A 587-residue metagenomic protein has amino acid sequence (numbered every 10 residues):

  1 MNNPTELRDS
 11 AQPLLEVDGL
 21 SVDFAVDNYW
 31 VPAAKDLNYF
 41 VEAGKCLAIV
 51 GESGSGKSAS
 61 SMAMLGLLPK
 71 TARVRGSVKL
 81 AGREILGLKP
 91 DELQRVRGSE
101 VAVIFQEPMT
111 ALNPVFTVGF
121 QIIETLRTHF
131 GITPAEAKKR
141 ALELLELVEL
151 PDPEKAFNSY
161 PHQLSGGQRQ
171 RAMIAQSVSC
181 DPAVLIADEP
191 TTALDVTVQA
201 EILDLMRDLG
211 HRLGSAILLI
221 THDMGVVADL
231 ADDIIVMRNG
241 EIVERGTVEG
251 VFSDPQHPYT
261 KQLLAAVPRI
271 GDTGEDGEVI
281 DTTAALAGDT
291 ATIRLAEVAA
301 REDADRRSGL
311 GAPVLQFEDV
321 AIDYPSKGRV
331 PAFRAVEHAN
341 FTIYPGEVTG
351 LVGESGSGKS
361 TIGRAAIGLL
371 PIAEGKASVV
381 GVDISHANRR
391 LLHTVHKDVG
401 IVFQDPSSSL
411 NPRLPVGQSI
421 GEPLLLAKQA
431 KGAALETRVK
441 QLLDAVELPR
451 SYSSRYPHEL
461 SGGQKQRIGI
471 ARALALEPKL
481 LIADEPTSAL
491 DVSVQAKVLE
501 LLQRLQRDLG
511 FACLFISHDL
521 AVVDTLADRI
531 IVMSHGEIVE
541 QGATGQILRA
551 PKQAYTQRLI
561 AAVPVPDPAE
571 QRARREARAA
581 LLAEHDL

Functional and structural regions predicted by a protein language model:
P4-P13, P151-K155, V248-Q316, S326-V330 (+1 more regions): Short catalytic/signature loops enriched in Gly
V31, I85-A102, F120, T128 (+5 more regions): ABC ATPase NBD coupling module
R73-E84, G375-D383, V395: Conserved ABC transporter NBD signature motif
E136-K155, D383, A434-S451, I560: Conserved ABC ATPase "signature" region
S159-L164, Q168, Y456-L460, Q464: Conserved ABC ATPase signature
S179-A183, A475-K479: A short, proline-enriched helix->beta-strand linker immediately N-terminal to the Walker B motif in ABC-type P-loop
